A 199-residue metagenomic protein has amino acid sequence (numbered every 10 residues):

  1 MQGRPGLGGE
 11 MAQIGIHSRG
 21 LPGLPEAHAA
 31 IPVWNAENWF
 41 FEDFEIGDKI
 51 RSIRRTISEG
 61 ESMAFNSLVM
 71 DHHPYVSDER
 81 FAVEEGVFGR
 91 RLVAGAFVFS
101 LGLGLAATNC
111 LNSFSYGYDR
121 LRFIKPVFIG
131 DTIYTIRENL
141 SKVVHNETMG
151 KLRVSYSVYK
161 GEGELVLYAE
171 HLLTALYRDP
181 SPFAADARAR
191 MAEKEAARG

Functional and structural regions predicted by a protein language model:
P5-G8: Short, low-complexity, intrinsically disordered N-terminal modules that encode targeting/processing signals
A12-Y116, Y177-G199: Hot-dog-fold acyl-thioester-processing enzymes
W39, E45-S52, T132-Y134, K151-R153 (+1 more regions): Intrinsic-disorder/low-complexity, polar/charged segments enriched in Ser/Thr/Lys/Arg/Asp/Glu/Gln
S58, S141-K142, L173-A175: A short acidic/small-residue loop/turn micro-motif
S62, D131, H145-E147, E162-V166 (+1 more regions): Short acidic, gly/pro-rich beta-turn/loop elements at beta-sheet edges and active-site/ligand-binding grooves
G117-G161: Hydrophobic beta-sheet segments that form the core/acyl-binding groove of ACP/CoA-dependent acyl-chain-processing
R153-Y177: Short peripheral tails and domain-boundary helices/loops at the edges of structured domains
